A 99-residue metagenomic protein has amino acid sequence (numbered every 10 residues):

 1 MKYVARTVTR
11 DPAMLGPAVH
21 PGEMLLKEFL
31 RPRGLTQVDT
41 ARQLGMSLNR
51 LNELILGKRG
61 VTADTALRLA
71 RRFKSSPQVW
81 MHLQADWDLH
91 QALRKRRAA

Functional and structural regions predicted by a protein language model:
M1-R33: N-terminal flexible/basic segments that precede or flank functional cores
L26, L51-N52, P77: Alpha-helical structural signal
L26, Q37, A66: Generic structural marker for isolated residues within well-ordered, non-membrane alpha-helices of soluble domains
G34-E53: Short alpha-helical DNA-recognition segment
L56-K58, A85: Residue-level detection of the helix-turn-helix DNA-binding "recognition helix"
K58-R71: Short, basic-rich loop-to-helix N-cap that marks the start of a DNA-contacting helix
R71, Q78-A99: Short, charged recognition helix plus adjacent turn of helix-turn-helix-like nucleic-acid-binding domains
